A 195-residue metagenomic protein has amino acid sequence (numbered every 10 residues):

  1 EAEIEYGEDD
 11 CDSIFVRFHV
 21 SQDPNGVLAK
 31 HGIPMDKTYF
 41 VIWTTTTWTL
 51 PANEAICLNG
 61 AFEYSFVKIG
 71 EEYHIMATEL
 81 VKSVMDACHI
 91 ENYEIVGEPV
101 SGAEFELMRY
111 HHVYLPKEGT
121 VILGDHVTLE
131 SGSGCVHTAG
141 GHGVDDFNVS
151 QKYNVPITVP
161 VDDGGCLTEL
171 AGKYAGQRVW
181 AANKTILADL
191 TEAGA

Functional and structural regions predicted by a protein language model:
E1-P51, Y64, R109, K117-E118 (+3 more regions): Residue patterns forming the tRNA-binding/recognition surfaces of aminoacyl-tRNA synthetases and related DALR
A55, F62-C135, V144-N148: Protease-associated
